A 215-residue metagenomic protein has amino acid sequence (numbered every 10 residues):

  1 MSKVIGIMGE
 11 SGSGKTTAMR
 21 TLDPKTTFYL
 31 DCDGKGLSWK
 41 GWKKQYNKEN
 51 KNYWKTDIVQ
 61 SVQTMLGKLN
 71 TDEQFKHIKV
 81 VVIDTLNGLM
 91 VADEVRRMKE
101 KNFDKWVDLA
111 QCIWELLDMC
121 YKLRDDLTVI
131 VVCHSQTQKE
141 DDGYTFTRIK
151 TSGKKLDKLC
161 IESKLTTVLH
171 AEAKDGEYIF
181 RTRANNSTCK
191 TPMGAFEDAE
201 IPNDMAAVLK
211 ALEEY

Functional and structural regions predicted by a protein language model:
M1-V82, G88: Conserved P-loop
K3-I5, W42-T56, M65, G176-Y215: P-loop/Walker A phosphate-binding loop and immediately adjacent motor/lid segment at beta-alpha junctions
T17, W39, A92-D93, E140-D142 (+1 more regions): Short glycine-/acidic-enriched loop or helix-start segments at secondary-structure transitions that form or flank
R20-T21, K122, S163: Solvent-exposed polar/charged
K76, D125, S163: Structured loop/turn residues at beta-strand edges in well-structured enzyme cores
V80-L159: P-loop NTPase motor core
V129-P202: Phosphate-binding/switch region of NTP-binding enzymes
